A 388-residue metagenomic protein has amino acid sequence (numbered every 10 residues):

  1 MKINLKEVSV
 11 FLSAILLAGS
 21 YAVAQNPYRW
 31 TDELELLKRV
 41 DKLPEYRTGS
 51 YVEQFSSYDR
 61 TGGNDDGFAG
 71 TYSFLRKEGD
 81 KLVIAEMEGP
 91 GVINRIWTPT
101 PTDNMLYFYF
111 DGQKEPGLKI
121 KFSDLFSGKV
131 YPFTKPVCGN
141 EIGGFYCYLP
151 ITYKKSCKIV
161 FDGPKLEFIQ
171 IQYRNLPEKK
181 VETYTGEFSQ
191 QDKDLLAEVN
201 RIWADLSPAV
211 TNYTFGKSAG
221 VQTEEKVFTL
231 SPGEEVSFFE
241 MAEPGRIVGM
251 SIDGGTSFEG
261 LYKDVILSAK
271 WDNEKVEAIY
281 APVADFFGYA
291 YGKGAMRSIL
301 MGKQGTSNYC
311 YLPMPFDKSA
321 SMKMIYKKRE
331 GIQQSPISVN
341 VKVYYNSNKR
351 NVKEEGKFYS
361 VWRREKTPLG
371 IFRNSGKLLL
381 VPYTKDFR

Functional and structural regions predicted by a protein language model:
M1-Q25: Bacterial Sec-dependent N-terminal signal peptides
Q25-R388: Beta-strand-centric surfaces of beta-sandwich/beta-rich domains
